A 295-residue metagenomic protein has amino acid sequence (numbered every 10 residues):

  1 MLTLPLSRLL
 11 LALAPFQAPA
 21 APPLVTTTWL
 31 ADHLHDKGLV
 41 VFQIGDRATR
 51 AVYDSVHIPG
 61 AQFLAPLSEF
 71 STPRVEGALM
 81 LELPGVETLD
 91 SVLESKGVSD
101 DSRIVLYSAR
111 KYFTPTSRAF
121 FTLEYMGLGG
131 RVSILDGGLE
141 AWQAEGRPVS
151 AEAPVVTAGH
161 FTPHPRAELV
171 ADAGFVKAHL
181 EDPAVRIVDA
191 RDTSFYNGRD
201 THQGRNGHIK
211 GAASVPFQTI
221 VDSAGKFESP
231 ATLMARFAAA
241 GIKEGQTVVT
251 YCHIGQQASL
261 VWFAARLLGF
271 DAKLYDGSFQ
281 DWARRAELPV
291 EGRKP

Functional and structural regions predicted by a protein language model:
L2-P19: Hydrophobic h-region of N-terminal signal peptides that target proteins for export in Gram-negative bacteria
P19-T26, D32, T72, L139-K210 (+1 more regions): Active-site neighborhoods of enzymes that stabilize oxyanions during catalysis
A20-A48, G60-P66: Mature N-terminal segment immediately following signal peptide/propeptide cleavage in secreted/periplasmic
D36-V40, P59, D100-R103, P183-R186 (+2 more regions): Loop/turn elements at helix/coil->beta-strand transitions in domains of secreted/extracellular proteins
D46-T49, L67-S71, R110-T114, L139-A141 (+5 more regions): Solvent-exposed loop/turn segments at secondary-structure junctions within structured extracellular/periplasmic domains
P73-S102, F217-V248: Helix-loop module immediately N-terminal to the HCX5R catalytic loop in PTP-like cysteine phosphatase domains
M80-F175, H179, D200, Q257-K273 (+1 more regions): Thiolate-centered catalytic microenvironments shared by cysteine-dependent enzyme domains
L233-A235, A240-P295: C-terminal soluble interaction/assembly domains
